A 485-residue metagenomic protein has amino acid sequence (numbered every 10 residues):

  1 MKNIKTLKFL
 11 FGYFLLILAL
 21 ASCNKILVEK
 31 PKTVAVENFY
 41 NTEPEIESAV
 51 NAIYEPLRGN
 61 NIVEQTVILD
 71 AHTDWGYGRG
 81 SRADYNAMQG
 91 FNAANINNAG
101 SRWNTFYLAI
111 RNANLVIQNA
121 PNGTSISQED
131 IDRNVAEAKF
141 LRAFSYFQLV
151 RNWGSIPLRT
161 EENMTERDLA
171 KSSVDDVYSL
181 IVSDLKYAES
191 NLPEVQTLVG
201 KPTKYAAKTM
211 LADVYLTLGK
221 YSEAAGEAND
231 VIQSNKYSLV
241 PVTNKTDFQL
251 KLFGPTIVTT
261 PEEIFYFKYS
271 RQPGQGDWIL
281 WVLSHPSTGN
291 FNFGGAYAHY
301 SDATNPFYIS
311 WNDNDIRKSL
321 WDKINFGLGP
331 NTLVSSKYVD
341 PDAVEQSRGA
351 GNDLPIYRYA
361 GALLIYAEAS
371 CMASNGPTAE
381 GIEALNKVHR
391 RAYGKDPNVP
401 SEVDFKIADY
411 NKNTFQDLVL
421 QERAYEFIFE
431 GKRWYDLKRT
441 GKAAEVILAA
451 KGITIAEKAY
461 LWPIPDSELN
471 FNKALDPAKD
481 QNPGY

Functional and structural regions predicted by a protein language model:
K2, C23-D70, L115, D175 (+1 more regions): Acidic, glycine-rich segments characteristic of secretory precursors and extracytoplasmic regions
S22-N24, Y77-S81, A93, F106-A109 (+5 more regions): Long, intrinsically disordered, low-complexity segments
E43, E47-N61, R82-W153, D175 (+4 more regions): Conserved, well-structured interaction surfaces
F91, D302-Y359, I365: Flexible, polar/acidic helix-loop-strand segments at domain edges
Y221, G376-T378: TPR-repeat structural position
